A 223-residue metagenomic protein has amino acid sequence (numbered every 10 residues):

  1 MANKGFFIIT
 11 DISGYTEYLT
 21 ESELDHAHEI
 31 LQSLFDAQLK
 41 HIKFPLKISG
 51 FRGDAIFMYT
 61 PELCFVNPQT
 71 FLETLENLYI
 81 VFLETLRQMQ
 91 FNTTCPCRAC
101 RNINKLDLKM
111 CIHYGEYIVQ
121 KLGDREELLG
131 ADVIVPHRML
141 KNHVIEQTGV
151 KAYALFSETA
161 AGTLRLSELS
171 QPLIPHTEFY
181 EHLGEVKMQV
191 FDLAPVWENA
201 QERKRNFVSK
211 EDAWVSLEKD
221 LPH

Functional and structural regions predicted by a protein language model:
M1-A2, F51, I103-K105, L128 (+1 more regions): A generic fold-level signal
M1-N77: Catalytic NTP-binding/metal-coordinating core of nucleotidyl cyclase/transferase enzymes
K4, K40-K43, K47, K105 (+8 more regions): Context-gated lysine
C64-P175: Catalytic beta-strand-to-alpha-helix segment of the class III nucleotidyl cyclase homology domain
I145, G149-H223: Intrinsically disordered, glycine/charged-rich C-terminal tails and inter-domain linkers that flank nucleotidyl cyclase
